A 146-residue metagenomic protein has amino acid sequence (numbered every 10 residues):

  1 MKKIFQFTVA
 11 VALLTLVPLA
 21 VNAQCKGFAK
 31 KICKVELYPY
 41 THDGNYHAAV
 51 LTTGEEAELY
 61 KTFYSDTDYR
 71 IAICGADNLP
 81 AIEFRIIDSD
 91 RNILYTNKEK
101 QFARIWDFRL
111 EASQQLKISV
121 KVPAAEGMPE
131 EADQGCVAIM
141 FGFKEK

Functional and structural regions predicted by a protein language model:
M1-V9: Bacterial N-terminal signal peptides that target proteins for export
T8-V17: Gram-negative bacterial Sec-dependent N-terminal signal peptides
T8-V9, D43, E55, I71: Short, functionally important structural connectors and interaction interfaces within domains
V17-A23: Sec/Tat signal peptide C-region and signal peptidase I cleavage site
Q24, A49-M128, F143-K146: Acidic, Ser/Thr/Pro-rich low-complexity intrinsically disordered segments
Q24-Y40, K121-K146: C-terminal edge strands of extracellular/lumenal beta-sandwich accessory domains
T41-D43, S65: Short Pro/Gly-enriched beta-strand edge/turn motifs at strand-loop
